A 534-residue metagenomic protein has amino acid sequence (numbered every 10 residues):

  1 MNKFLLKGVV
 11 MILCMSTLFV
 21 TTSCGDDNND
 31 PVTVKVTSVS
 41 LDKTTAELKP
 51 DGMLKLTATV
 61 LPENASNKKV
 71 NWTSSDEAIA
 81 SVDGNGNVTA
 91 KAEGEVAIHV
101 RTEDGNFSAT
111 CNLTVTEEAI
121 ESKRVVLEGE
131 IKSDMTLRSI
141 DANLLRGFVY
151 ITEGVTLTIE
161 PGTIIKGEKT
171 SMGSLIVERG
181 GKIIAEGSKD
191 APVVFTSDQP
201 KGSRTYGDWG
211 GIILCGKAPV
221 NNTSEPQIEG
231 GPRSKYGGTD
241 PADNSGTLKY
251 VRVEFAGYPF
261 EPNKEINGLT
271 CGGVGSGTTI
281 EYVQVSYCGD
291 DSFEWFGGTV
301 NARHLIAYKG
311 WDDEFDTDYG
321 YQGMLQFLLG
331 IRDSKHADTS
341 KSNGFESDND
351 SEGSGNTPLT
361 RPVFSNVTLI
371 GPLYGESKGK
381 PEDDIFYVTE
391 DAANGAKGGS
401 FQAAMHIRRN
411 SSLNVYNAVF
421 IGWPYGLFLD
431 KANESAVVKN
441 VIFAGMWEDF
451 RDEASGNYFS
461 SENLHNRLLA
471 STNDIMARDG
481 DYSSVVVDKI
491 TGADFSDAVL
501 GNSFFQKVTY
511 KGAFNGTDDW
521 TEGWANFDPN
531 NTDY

Functional and structural regions predicted by a protein language model:
M1-V10: Bacterial N-terminal signal peptides that target proteins for export
V10-L18: Hydrophobic helical h-region of N-terminal Sec-dependent signal peptides in bacterial secretory/periplasmic proteins
L13, K35, N71, V88 (+3 more regions): Intrinsic disorder/low-complexity segments
T17, V60, N64-N67, A513 (+1 more regions): Intrinsically disordered, low-complexity regions enriched in Ser/Pro/Gly/Gln/His and often acidic
F19-S23: C-terminal motif of bacterial Sec signal peptides marking the signal peptidase cleavage site
G25-E121: Extracytoplasmic soluble-region selector
A119-Y534: Beta-strand/loop edge motif enriched in small/polar residues
